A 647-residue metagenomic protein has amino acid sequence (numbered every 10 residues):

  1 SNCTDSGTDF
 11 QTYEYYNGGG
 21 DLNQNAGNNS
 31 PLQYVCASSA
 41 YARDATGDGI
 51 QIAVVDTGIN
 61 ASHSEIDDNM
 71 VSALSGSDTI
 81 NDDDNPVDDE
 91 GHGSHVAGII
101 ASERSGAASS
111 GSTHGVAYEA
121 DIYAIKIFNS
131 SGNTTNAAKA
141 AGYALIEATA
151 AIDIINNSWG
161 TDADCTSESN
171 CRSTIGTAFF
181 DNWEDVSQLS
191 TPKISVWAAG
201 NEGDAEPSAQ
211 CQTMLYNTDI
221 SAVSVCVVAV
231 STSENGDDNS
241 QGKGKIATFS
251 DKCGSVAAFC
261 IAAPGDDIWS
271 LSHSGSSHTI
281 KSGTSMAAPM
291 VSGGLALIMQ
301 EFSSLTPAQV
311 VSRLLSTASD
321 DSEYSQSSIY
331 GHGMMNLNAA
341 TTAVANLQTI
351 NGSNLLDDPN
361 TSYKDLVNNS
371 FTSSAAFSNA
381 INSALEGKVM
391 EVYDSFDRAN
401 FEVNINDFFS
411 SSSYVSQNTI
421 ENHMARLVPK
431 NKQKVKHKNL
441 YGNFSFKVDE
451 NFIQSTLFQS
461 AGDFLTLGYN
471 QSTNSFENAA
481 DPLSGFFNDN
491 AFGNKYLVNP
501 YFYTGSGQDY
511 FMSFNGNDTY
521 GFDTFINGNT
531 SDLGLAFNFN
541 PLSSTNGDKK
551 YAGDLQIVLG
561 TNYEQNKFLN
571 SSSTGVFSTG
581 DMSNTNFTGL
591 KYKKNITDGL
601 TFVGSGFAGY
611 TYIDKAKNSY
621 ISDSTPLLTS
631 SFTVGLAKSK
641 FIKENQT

Functional and structural regions predicted by a protein language model:
S1-G49, S64-E65: Protease zymogen maturation seam
C3, S38-S75, D82-N136, A150-D153 (+6 more regions): Subtilisin-like serine protease catalytic core
N29, I152-N156, V223-C226, Q300-Y414: C-terminal subdomain of the subtilisin-like protease fold in secreted/lumenal serine endopeptidases
T46-D48, G91, E103-A108, A124-S221 (+1 more regions): Substrate-binding/access-modulating region of protease and related hydrolase catalytic domains
D56, T213-A296, Q300: Extracellular S/T/G-rich loop segment that most often corresponds to the catalytic His/Ser-adjacent loop
F444, S455-Q459, P500-F502, M512-F514 (+4 more regions): Residues on the lipid-exposed face of transmembrane beta-strands in outer-membrane beta-barrel proteins
D463-T466, Q508-F511, Y520, S543-V558 (+3 more regions): Repeated loop/turn-to-beta-strand initiation elements of outer-membrane beta-barrel proteins
Q471-S475, T504-S506, G516-Y520, L559-Q565 (+1 more regions): Transmembrane beta-strands of outer-membrane beta-barrel pores
